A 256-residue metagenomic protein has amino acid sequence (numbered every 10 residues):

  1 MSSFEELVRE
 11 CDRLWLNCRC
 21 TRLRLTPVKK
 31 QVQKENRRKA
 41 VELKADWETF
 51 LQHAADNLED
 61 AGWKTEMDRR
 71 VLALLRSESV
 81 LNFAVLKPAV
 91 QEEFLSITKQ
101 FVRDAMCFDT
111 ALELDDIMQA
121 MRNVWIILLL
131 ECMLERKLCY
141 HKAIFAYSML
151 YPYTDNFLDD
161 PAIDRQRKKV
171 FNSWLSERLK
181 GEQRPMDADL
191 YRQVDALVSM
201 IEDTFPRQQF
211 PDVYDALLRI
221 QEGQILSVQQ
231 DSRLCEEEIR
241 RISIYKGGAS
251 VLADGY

Functional and structural regions predicted by a protein language model:
M1-S96, L129-K180, Y256: Acidic, metal/ion-handling microdomains and their immediate structural contexts
V85-L150, N156-N172, R178-Y256: All-alpha helical catalytic cores of prenyl diphosphate-utilizing isoprenoid enzymes
